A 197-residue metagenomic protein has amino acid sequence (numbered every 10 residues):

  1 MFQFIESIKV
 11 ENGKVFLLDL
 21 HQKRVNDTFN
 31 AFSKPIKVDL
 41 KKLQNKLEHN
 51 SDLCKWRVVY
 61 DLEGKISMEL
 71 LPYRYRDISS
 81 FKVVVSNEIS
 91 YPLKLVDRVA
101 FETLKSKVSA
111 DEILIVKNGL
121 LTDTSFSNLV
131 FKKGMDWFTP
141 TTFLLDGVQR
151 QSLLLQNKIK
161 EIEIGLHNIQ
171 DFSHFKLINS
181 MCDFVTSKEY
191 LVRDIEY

Functional and structural regions predicted by a protein language model:
M1-L120, D136, T142-Y197: Conserved alpha/beta cores of soluble small-molecule-handling proteins
T122-N128: Short beta-strand/strand-turn micro-motif
F131-K132: Short beta-strand-to-turn element immediately C-terminal to the catalytic PLP-Schiff-base lysine in fold type I
